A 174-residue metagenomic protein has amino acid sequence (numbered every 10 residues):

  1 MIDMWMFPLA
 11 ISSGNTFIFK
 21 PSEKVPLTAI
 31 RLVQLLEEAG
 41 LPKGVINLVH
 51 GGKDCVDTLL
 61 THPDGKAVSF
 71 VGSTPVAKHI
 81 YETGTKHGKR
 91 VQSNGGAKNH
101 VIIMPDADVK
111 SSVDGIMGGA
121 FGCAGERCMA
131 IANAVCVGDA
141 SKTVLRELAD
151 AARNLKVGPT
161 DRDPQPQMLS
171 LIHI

Functional and structural regions predicted by a protein language model:
M1, L171-I174: Accessible peptide chain termini
M1-S111: Rossmann-like NAD(P) dinucleotide-binding subdomain of oxidoreductase/dehydrogenase enzymes
G40, A67, P75-I172: ALDH superfamily catalytic-core signature
